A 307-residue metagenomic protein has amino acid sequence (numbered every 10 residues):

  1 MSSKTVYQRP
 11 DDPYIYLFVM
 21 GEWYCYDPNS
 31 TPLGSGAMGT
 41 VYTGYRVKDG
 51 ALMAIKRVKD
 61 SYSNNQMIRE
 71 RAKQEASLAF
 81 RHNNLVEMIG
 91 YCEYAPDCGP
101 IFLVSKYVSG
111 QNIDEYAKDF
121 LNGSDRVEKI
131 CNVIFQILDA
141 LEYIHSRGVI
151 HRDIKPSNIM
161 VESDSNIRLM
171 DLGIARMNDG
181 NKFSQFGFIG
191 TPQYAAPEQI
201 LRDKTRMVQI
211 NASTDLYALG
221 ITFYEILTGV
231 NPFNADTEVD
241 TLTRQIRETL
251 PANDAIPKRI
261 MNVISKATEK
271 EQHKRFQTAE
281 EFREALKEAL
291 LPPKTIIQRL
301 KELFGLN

Functional and structural regions predicted by a protein language model:
Y62-F80: AlphaC helix of the eukaryotic protein kinase fold
E87-I101: Short beta-strand micro-motifs within the conserved protein kinase catalytic domain, predominantly in the N-lobe
C98-N112: Conserved short submotifs of the Hanks-type protein kinase catalytic core that shape the nucleotide-binding pocket
I113-S124: AlphaC helix of the protein kinase catalytic domain
V133-I134: Activation segment signature within eukaryotic-like protein kinase domains
D139-V149: Protein kinase catalytic-loop region centered on the HRD/HxD motif
